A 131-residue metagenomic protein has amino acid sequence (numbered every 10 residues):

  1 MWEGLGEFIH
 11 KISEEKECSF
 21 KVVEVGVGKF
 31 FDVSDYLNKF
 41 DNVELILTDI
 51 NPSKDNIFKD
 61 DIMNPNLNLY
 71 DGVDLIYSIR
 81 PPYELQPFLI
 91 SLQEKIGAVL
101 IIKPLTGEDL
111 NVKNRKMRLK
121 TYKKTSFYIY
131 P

Functional and structural regions predicted by a protein language model:
M1-E17: S-adenosyl-L-methionine
C18-K29: Conserved class I S-adenosyl-L-methionine
G28, N51, T106: Residues in the short beta-alpha loop(s) of Rossmann-like NAD(P)-binding domains
K29-D41: Conserved SAM-binding loop of SAM-dependent methyltransferases across substrates and taxa, primarily the Class I
K39-E44, K95-G97: Conserved S-adenosyl-L-methionine
L47-L67: Adenosine-cofactor binding site in Rossmann-like domains, unifying the SAM/SAH pocket of S-adenosylmethionine-dependent
L67-L75: A short acidic, Gly/Pro-enriched loop at the edge of an enzyme's catalytic core that lines a small-molecule cofactor
Y83-P131: C-terminal substrate-binding/active-site "lid" region of AdoMet-derived donor-dependent transferases
